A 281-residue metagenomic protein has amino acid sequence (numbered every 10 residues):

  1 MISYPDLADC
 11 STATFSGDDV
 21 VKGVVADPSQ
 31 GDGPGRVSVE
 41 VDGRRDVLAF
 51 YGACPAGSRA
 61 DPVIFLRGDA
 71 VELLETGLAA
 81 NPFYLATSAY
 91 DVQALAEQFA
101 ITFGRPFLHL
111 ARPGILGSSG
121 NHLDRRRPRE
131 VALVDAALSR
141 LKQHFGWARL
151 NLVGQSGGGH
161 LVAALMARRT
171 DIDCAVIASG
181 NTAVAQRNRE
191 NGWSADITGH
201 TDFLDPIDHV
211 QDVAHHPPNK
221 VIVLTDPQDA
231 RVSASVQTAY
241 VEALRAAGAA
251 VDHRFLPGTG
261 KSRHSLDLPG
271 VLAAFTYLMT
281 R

Functional and structural regions predicted by a protein language model:
C10-A56: N-terminal cap/lid segment of alpha/beta-hydrolase-fold proteins
D42-G104: Short, surface-exposed "cap/lid" segments of acyl-processing enzymes
R105-R129: Cap/lid segment of the alpha/beta-hydrolase catalytic domain
G120-H144: Alpha/beta-hydrolase active-site loop
V153-V162: Gly/Ala-rich beta-loop-alpha elbow adjacent to hydrolase catalytic centers
V176-Q186: Active-site nucleophile loop of the alpha/beta-hydrolase fold
A185-D252: The feature captures the conserved acid-bearing segment of alpha/beta-hydrolase catalytic domains
T238, R245-R281: C-terminal catalytic histidine-bearing segment of alpha/beta-hydrolase fold enzymes
